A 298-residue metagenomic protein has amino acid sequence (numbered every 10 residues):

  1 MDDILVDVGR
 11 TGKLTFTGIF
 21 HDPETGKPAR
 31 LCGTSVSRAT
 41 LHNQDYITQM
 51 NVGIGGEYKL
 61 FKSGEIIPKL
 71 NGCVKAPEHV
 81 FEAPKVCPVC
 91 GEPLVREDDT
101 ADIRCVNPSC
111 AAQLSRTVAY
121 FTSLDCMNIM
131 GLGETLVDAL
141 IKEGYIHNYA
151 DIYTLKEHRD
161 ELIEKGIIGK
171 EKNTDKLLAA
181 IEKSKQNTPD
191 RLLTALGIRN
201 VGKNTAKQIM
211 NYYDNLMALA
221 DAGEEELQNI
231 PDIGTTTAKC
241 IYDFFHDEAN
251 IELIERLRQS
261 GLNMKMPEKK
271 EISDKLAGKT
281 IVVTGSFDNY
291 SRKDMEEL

Functional and structural regions predicted by a protein language model:
M1-Y120: N-terminal cationic and glycine-rich segments that engage phosphates or anionic surfaces
D7-I19, R30, L132-L136, I198-T205 (+1 more regions): Conserved phosphate/anionic-ligand binding catalytic regions in large, soluble enzymes, centered on
D7-R10, Q49, K62, G131 (+4 more regions): Short glycine/serine/threonine-biased micro-segments
V8, V74-P77, L94, T122-D125 (+5 more regions): Conserved NTP-handling cores and scaffolds of large molecular machines
L31-T34, H42, I47-G53, E65 (+15 more regions): Charged, alpha-helix-enriched surfaces in structured cytosolic catalytic cores of large nucleotide-utilizing machines
R96-R104, S109-N200, T205: Extended interfacial segments that mediate partner engagement and assembly in macromolecular machines
L114, F121, K165-L298: DNA strand-break repair and replication-stress modules
